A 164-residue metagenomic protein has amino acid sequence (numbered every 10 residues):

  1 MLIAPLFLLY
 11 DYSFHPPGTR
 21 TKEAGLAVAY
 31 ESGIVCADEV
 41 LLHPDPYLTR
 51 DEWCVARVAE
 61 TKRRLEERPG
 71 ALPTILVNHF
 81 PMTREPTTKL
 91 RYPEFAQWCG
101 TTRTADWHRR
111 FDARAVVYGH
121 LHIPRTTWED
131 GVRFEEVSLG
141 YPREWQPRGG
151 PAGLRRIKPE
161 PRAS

Functional and structural regions predicted by a protein language model:
M1, A27-A29, A37-H43, R110-V116 (+1 more regions): Low-complexity, flexible helical/coil segments
M1-L2, P73-I75, A115, E144: Structural motif
L2-P5, F134-E136: Short hydrophobic-aromatic micro-motifs
A4-I75, M82-R91: Active-site-proximal loop/helix segment associated with metal-binding centers of metalloenzymes
F7-L9, F80, G119-H122, L139-Y141: Active-site metal-binding loops of divalent metal-dependent hydrolases
H15, H43, H79, H108 (+1 more regions): Histidine (H) residue identity feature
I75-M82, R114-P124: Histidine-centered catalytic micro-motifs
T88-L90, E94-R114, L121-S164: Binuclear metal-dependent phosphoesterase catalytic core
